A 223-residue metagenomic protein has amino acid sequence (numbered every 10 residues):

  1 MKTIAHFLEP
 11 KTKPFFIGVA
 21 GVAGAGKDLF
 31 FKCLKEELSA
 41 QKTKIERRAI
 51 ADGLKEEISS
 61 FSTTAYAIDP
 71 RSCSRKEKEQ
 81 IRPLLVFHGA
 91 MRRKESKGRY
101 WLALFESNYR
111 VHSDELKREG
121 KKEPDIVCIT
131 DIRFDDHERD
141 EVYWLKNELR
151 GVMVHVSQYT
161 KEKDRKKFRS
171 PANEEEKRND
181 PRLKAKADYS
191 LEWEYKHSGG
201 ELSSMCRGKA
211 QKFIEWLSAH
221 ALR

Functional and structural regions predicted by a protein language model:
M1-I17: Extreme N-terminal, non-catalytic leader segments that precede Walker-type/kinase nucleotide-binding cores
I17-V19, I129: Hydrophobic anchor at the beta1->P-loop junction of P-loop NTPases
V22: P-loop (Walker A) phosphate-binding loop of NTP-binding proteins
K27: Conserved lysine of the Walker
F30: Hydrophobic positions on the alpha1 helix immediately C-terminal to the Walker A/P-loop
E36-E46: Post-Walker A helix-loop "phosphate-sensing" segment adjacent to the P-loop in P-loop NTPases
I50-V127: ATP-dependent small-molecule kinase phosphotransfer cores that center on conserved nucleotide phosphate-binding segments
E138-R223: Small-molecule kinase domains that catalyze NTP-dependent phosphoryl transfer to phosphate-bearing small molecules
